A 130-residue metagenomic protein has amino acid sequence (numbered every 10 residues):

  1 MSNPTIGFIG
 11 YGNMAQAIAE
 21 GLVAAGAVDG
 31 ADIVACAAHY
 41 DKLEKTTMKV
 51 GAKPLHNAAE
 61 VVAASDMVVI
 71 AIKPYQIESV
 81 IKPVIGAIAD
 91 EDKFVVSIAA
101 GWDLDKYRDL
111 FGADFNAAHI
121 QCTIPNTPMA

Functional and structural regions predicted by a protein language model:
M1-H56, E60-A63: NAD(P)+-binding Rossmann beta1-loop-alpha1 motif at the extreme N-terminus of oxidoreductases
V50, A58-A63, M67-A130: Rossmann-like NAD(P)(H) cofactor-binding subdomain of soluble oxidoreductases
